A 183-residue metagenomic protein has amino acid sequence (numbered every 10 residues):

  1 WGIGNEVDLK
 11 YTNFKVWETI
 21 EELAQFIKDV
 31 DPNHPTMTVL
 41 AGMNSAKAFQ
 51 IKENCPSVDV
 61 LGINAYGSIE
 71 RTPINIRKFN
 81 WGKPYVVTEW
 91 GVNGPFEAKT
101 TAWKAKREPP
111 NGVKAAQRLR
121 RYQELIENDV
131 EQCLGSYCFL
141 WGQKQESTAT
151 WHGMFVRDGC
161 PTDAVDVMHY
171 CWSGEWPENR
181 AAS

Functional and structural regions predicted by a protein language model:
G2-T12: Substrate-binding cleft of extracellular glycoside hydrolase catalytic domains
N5, A65, L140: Residues that line or immediately flank small-molecule/substrate-binding pockets and catalytic motifs
E6-D8, G42-N44, G142-K144: Short, internal active-site loops enriched in acidic
N13-W17: Metal-dependent catalytic neighborhoods of phosphoester/phosphodiester hydrolases
E18-E124: Extracellular glycoside hydrolase catalytic/binding regions
I74-S183: Substrate-binding clefts and catalytic carboxylate motifs of secreted carbohydrate-active enzymes
